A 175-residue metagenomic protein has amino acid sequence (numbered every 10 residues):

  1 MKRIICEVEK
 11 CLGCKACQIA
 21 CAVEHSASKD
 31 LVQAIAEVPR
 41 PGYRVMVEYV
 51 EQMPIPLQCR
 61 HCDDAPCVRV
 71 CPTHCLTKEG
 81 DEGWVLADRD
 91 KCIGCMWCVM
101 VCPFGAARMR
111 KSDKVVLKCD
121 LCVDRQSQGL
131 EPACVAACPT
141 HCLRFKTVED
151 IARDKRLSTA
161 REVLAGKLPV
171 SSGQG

Functional and structural regions predicted by a protein language model:
M1-C11, P54, Q128: Immediate flanking context of iron-sulfur cluster ligation sites
E7, E79, D88, R110-K111: Acidic/polar residues at beta-strand termini and the immediately following turn/coil
L12, Q18-A22: N-terminal signal-anchor transmembrane alpha helix
K29-R69, R89-K91, M96-G175: Flanking helices and flexible, charged tails adjoining ferredoxin-like Fe-S electron-transfer domains in multi-subunit
K78-L86, G105: Mid-length scaffold segments of soluble, non-membrane domains
